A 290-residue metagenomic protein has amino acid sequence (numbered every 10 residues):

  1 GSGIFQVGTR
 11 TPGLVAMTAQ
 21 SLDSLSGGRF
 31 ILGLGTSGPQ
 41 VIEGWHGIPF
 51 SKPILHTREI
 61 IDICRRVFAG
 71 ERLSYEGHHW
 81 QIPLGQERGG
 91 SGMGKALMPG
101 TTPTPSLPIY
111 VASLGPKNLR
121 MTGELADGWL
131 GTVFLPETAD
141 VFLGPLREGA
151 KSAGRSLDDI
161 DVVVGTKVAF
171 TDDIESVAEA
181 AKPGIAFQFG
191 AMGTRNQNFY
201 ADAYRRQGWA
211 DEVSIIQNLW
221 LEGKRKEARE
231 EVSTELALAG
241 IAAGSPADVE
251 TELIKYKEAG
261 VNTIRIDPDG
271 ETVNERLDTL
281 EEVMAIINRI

Functional and structural regions predicted by a protein language model:
G1-I290: Active-site-adjacent structural elements that line small-molecule/cofactor binding pockets in enzymes
